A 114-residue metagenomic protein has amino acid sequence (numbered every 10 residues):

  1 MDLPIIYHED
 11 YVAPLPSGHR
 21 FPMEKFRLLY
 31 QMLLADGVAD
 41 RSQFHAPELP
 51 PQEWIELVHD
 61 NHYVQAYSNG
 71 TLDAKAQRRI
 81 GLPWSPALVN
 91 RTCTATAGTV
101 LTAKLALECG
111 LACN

Functional and structural regions predicted by a protein language model:
M1-N114: HDAC/HDAC-like amidohydrolase catalytic core signature
